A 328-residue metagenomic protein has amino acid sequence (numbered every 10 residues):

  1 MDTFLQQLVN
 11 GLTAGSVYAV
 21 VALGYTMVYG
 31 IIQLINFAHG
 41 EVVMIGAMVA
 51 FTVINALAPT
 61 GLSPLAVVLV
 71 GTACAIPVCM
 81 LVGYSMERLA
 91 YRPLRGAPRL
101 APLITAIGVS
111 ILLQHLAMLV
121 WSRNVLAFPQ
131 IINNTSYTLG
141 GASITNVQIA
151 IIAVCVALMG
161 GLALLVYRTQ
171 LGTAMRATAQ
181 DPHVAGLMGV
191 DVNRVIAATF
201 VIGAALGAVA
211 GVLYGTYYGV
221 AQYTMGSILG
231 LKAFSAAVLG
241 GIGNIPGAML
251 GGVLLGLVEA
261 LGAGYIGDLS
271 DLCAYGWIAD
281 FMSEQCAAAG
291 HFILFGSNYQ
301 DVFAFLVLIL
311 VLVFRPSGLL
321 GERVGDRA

Functional and structural regions predicted by a protein language model:
M1-V21, V49, T60-L69, A97-A101 (+7 more regions): Membrane-interfacial amphipathic/re-entrant helices at transmembrane-helix boundaries
F4-V53, S85-A101, A237-P246: Single transmembrane alpha-helix segments in multi-pass membrane proteins
V9, I31-S85, L89, V220 (+1 more regions): Membrane-embedded helix boundary and interhelical linker motif in transport proteins
Y18, V68-A73, F200-G207, Y214-F305: Transmembrane alpha-helical segments in multi-pass inner-membrane proteins
A47-T52, A75-V82, I107-A117, V154-A163 (+3 more regions): Hydrophobic core segments of alpha-helical transmembrane domains in multi-pass membrane transport and ion-translocation
G61-V109, L116, L250-L255, E259 (+1 more regions): Alpha-helical transmembrane segments within multi-pass membrane transporters and channels
P93-L94, R99-R168, V195, G219 (+3 more regions): Transmembrane helix-bundle core of multi-pass membrane transporters and related energy-transducing complexes
S143-T224, I245-G251, L255: Helix-loop-helix "hairpin" substructures at the membrane interface of multi-pass membrane proteins
